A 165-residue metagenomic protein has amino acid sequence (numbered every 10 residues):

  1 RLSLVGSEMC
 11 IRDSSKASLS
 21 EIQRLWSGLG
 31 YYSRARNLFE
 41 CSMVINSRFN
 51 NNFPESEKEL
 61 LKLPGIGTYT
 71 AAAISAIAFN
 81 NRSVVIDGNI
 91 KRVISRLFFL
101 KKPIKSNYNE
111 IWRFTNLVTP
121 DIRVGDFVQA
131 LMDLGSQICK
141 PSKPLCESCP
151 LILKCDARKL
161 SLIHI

Functional and structural regions predicted by a protein language model:
R1-I11, I163-H164: Single conserved hydrophobic/aromatic residue that forms the stacking wall/gate of nucleotide- or nucleobase-binding
G6, K16-L19, D87: ATP/adenylate-binding site constellation spanning eukaryotic-like Ser/Thr protein kinases, ABC-transporter
E8, E21, L29, S42-I45 (+4 more regions): Alpha-helix boundary/capping residues
E8, R12, S20, R36 (+4 more regions): Generic alpha-helical secondary structure signal
C10, L25, I74-I77: Short coil/turn segments at secondary-structure junctions
R12-P64, T68: Alpha-helical ds-nucleic-acid-binding substructure associated with the helix-hairpin-helix region of base-excision DNA
S56, I66-L162: Contiguous mid-protein beta-loop-alpha structural module that forms a pocket-lining wall or clamp of enzyme active
